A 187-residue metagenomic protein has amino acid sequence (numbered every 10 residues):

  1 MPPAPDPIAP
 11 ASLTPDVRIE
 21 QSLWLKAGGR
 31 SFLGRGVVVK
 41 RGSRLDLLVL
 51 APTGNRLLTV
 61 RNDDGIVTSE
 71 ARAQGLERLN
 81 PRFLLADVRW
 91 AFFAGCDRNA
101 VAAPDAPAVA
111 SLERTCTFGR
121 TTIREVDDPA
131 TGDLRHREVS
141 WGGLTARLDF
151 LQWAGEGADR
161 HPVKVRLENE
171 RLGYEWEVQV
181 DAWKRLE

Functional and structural regions predicted by a protein language model:
M1-V37, S43, R72-L79, E187: N-terminal leader/targeting segments and the immediate start of mature chains
I19-L23, F32-V38, S43-V49, R137 (+2 more regions): One face of beta-strands
A27-G29, K40-G42, A51-T53, F118 (+2 more regions): A generic beta-sheet turn/junction motif
R44-L48, L57-L58, R82, W90: Short Lys/Arg-rich amphipathic alpha-helical segments
A51-L57, Q74: Membrane-embedded segments
V60-G65: Short Gly/aromatic-enriched secondary-structure transition segments
V67-V101: Acidic/charged, solvent-exposed loop-and-adjacent secondary-structure segments enriched in E/D, K/R, S/T, and G/P
V109-E187: Gly/Pro-enriched, hydrophobic low-complexity segments that function as extracytoplasmic propeptides/linkers
